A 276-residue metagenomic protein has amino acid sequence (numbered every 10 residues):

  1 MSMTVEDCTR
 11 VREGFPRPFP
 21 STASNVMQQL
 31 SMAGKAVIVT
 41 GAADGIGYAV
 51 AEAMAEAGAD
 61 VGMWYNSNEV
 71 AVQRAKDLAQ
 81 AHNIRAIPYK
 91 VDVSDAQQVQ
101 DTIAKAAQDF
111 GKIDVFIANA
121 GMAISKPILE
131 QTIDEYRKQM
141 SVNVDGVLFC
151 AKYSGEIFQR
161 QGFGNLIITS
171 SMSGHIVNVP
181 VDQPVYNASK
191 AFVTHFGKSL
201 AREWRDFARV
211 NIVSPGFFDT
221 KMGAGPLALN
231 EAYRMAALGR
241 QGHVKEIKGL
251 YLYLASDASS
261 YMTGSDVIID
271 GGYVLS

Functional and structural regions predicted by a protein language model:
S2-S31, I176, M235, L252 (+1 more regions): Short C-terminal tail/terminal secondary-structure segment of NAD(P)H-dependent dehydrogenase/reductase domains
A36, A43-D44: Conserved glycine-rich cofactor-binding loop
A59-Q73: Conserved glycine-rich Rossmann-like NAD(P)H-binding loop of the short-chain dehydrogenase/reductase
P127-I128, E135-R137, A232: Substrate-binding pocket helix/loop in short-chain dehydrogenase/reductase
L148, F163, H243-L275: C-terminal substrate-recognition "lid" of short-chain dehydrogenase/reductases
I167-F192, G197-K198, R202-R205, F217-F218: Catalytic loop of short-chain dehydrogenase/reductase
R205-R209, M262-G264: Short, small/polar-rich loop/turn modules that mediate ligand/substrate recognition or access, typified
